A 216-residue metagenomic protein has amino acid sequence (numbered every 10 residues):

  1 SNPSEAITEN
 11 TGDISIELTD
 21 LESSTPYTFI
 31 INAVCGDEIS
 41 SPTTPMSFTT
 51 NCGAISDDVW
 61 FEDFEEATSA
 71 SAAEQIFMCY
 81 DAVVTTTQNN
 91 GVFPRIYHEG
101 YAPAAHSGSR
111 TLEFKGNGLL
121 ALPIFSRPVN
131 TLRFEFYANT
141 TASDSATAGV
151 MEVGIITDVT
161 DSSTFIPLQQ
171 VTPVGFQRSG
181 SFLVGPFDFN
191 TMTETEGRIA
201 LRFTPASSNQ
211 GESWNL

Functional and structural regions predicted by a protein language model:
S4, I55-E113: Extracellular glycan-recognition surfaces and repeat-rich motifs
E5-G12: Short beta-strand segments within Ig-like beta-sandwich modules, predominantly Fibronectin type-III
E17-S23, I124-S126, F189-T191: Short, flexible loop/turn segments at beta-strand junctions in immunoglobulin-like and fibronectin type III
S23, V34-G53: Extracellular fibronectin type III
T25-I31: Short beta-strand segments enriched for Tyr within beta-sheet-rich domains, predominantly fibronectin type III
I30, T160, L168-L216: Terminal, low-complexity interaction segments
F64, L120-A142, M151-V153, T195-S207: Extracellular beta-strand-rich recognition modules
T111-R133, S181-P186: Short beta-strands within extracellular/lumenal beta-sheet-rich domains
